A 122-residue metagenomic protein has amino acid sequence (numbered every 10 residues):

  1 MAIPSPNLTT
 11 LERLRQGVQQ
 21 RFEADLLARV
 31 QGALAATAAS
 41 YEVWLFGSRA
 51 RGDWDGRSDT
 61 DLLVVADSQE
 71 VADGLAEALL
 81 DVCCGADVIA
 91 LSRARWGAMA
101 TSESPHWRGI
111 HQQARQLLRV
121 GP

Functional and structural regions predicted by a protein language model:
M1-Y41, R51-G56, A66-P122: Catalytic core of pol beta-like nucleotidyltransferases
W44, L63: Conserved beta-strand segments that form the floor/walls of ligand-binding pockets within enzyme and binding domains
F46-S48: Glycine-rich beta-strand-to-loop/alpha-helix junction loops that act as flexible
D59-D61: Acidic Asp/Glu-based divalent-cation binding sites
